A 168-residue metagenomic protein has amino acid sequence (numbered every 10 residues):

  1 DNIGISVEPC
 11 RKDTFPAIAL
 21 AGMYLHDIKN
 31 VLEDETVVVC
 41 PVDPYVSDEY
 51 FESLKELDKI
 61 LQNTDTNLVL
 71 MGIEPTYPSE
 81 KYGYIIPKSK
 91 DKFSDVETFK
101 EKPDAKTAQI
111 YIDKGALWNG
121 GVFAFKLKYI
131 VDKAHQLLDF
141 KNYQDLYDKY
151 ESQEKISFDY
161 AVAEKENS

Functional and structural regions predicted by a protein language model:
D1-G4, N167: Short intrinsically disordered, low-complexity coil segments enriched in acidic
I3-K90, D132-Q136: Conserved beta-loop-beta/alpha segment of the NTase-like Rossmann-fold superfamily that binds/positions NTPs
E74-T76, Y82-S168: Catalytic core of tubulin tyrosine ligase-like
